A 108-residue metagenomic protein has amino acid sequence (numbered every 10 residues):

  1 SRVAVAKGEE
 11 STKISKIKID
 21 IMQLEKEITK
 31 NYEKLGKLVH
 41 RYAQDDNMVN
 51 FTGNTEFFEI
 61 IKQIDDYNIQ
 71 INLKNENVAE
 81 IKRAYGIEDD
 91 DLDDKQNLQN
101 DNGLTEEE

Functional and structural regions predicted by a protein language model:
S1-K13: Short, charge-rich amphipathic alpha-helices with coiled-coil/heptad character
E10-E27, I61-K62: Short, charge/polar-rich alpha-helical segments
Q23-L38, I71: Amphipathic, heptad-repeat alpha-helices with coiled-coil/zipper character that mediate oligomerization and scaffolding
N31, I60-K82: Amphipathic alpha-helical coiled-coil segments
Y32-I61: Short E/K-rich amphipathic alpha-helical oligomerization segments
L73-Q99: Long amphipathic alpha-helical coiled-coil segments
Q99-E108: Long, low-complexity, intrinsically disordered segments
